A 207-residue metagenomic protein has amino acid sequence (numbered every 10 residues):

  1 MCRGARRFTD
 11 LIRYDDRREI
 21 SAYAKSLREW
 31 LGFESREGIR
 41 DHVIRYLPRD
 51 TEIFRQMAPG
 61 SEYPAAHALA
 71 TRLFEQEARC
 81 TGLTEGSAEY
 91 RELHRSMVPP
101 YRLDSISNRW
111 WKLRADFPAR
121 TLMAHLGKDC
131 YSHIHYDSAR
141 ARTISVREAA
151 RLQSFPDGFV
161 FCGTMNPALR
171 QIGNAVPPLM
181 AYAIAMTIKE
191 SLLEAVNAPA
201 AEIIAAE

Functional and structural regions predicted by a protein language model:
M1-E207: C-terminal target-recognition/interaction regions appended to catalytic cores
